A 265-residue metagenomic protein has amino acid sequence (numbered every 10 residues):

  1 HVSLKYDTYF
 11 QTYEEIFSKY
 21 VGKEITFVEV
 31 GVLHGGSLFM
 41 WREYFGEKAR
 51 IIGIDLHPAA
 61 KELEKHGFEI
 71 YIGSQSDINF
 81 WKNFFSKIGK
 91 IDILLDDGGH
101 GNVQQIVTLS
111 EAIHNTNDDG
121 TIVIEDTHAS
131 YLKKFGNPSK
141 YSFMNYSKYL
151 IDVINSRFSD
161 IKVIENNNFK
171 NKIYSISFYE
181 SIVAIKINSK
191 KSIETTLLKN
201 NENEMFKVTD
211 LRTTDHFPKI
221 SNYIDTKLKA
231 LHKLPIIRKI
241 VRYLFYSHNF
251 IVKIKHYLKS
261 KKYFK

Functional and structural regions predicted by a protein language model:
H1-L95, G99-V123, H128-K265: A short alpha-helical cap/connector motif
